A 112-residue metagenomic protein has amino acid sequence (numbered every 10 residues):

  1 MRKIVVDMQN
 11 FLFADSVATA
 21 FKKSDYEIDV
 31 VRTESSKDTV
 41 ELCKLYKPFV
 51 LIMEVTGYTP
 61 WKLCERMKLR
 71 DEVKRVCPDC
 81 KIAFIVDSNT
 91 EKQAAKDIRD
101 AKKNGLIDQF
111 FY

Functional and structural regions predicted by a protein language model:
M1-I4: Extreme N-terminal starter segment of soluble prokaryotic enzymes
D7-M8: Conserved acidic carboxylate
F11-R32: Two-component/phosphorelay signaling modules centered on CheY-like receiver
S36, V50-V76, V86-N89, D97: Conserved phosphotransfer microenvironments
K37-L42: Short alpha-helical segment
C43, K47-L51: Proline-aspartate-enriched helix->loop->beta-strand connector
V86-Y112: Output/docking surface of receiver
